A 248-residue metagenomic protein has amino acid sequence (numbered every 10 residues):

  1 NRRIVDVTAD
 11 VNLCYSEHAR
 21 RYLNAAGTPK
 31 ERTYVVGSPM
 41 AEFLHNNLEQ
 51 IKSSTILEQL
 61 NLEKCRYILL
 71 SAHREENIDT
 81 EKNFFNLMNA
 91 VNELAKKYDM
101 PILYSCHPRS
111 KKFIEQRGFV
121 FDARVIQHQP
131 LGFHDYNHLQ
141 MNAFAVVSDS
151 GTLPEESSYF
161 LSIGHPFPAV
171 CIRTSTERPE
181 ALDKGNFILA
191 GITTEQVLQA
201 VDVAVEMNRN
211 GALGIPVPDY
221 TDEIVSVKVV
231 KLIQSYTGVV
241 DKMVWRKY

Functional and structural regions predicted by a protein language model:
N1-M100, S105, S110-Y248: Nucleotide-activated sugar donor-binding and catalytic core shared by glycosyltransferases and related lipid-linked
